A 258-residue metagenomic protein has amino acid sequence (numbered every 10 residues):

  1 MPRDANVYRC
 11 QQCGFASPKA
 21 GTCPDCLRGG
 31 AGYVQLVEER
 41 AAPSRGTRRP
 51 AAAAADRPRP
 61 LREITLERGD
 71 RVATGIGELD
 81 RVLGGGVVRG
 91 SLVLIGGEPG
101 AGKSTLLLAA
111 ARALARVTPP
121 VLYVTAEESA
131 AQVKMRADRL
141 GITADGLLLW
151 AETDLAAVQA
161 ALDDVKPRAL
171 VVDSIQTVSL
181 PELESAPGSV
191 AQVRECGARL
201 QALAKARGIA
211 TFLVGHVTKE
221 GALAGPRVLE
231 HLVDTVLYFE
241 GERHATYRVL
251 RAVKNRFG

Functional and structural regions predicted by a protein language model:
M1-N6, Q12-K19: Short, flexible, mixed-charge glycine/proline-rich loop motifs that serve as phosphate/nucleic-acid-contacting
R9, F15, P24-Y33, V37-L61 (+4 more regions): Conserved P-loop NTPase
G21, V82, V133, D173 (+3 more regions): Residue-level signature of catalytic and energy-coupling elements of molecular machines, predominantly ATP/GTP-dependent
R62-G77: N-terminal pre-Walker A segment at the start of P-loop NTPase domains
G84-G90: Phosphate-binding P-loop
G90, E98-A101, T105-A110, L114-A202: Conserved inter-motif catalytic segment of the P-loop NTP-binding fold
I95: Hydrophobic anchor at the beta1->P-loop junction of P-loop NTPases
R194, A198-G258: Phosphate-binding/switch region of NTP-binding enzymes
